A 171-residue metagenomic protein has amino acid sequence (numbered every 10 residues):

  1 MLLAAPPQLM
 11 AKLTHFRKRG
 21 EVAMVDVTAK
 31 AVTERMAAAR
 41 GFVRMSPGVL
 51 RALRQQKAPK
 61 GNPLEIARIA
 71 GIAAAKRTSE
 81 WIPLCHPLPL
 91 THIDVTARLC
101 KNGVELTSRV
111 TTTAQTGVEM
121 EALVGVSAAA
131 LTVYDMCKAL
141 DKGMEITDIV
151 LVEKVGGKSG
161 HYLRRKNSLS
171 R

Functional and structural regions predicted by a protein language model:
M1-L9: N-terminal amphipathic/basic-hydrophobic helices that include classical n-h-c signal peptides and signal-anchor
L9-L64, I69-H86, L90-R171: C-terminal binding/interaction regions
